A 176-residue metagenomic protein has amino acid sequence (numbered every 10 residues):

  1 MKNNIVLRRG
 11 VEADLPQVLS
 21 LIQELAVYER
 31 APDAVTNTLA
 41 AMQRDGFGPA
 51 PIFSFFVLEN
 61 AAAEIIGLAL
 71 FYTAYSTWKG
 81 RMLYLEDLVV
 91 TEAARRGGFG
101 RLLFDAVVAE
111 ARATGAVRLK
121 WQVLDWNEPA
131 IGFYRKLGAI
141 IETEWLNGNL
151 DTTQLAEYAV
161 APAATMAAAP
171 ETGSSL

Functional and structural regions predicted by a protein language model:
I5, R9-A13, S20-R81, F104-D105 (+4 more regions): Acetyl-CoA-dependent GNAT
L88-R95: A short, internal acetyl-CoA/4′-phosphopantetheine-binding micro-motif in the GNAT/acyltransferase core
R96-A109, K136: Conserved acetyl-CoA-binding loop-helix of GNAT-fold acetyltransferases
R112-Q122: Conserved GNAT acetyl-CoA-binding A-motif
T114, K136-L137: Structural motif
W121-A130, N149-T153: Conserved beta-strand-loop-alpha-helix junction that forms the acyl-donor binding cleft
E157-A163: Short, charged, solvent-exposed linker or helix-capping segments at domain edges/interfaces that act as flexible hinges
